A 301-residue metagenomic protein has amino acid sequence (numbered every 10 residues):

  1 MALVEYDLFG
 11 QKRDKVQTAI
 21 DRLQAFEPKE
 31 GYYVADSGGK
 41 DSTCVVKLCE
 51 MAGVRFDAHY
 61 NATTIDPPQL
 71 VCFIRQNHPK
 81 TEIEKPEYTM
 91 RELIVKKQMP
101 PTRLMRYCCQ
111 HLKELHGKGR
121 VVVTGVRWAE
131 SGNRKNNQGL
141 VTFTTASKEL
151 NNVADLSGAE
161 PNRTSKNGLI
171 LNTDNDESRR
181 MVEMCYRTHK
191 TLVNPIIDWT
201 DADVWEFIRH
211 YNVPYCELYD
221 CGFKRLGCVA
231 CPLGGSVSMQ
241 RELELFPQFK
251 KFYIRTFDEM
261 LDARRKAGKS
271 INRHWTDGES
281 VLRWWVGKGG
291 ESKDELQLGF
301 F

Functional and structural regions predicted by a protein language model:
M1-V204, R209-H210: ATP-dependent adenylation/nucleotidyltransferase module used to activate substrates
A2, R209-F301: ATP/NTP-dependent adenylation/nucleotidyl-transfer catalytic domains that generate, transfer, or process NMP-activated
